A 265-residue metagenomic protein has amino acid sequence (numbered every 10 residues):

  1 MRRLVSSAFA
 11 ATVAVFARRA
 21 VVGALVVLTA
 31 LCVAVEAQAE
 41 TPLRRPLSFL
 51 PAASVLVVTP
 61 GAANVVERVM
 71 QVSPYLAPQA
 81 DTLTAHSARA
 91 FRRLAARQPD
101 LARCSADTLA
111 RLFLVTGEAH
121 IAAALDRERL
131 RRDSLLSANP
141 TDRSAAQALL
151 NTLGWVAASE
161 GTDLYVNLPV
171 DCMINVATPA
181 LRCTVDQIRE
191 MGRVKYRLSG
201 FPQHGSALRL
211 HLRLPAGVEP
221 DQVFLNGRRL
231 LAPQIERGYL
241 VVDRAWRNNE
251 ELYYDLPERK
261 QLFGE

Functional and structural regions predicted by a protein language model:
M1-A17: N-terminal secretory signal peptides that target proteins for export/translocation
R19-C32: Bacterial N-terminal signal peptides
L31-P42: Bacterial Sec-dependent signal peptides at the C-terminal "C-region" and cleavage site
E40-L214: Aromatic (Trp/Tyr) and acidic
F224-R228: Short strand-turn-strand beta-turns centered on an Asx-Gly dipeptide
L230-I235: Short beta-strand segments within Ig-like beta-sandwich modules, predominantly Fibronectin type-III
G238-V242: Short strand-edge motifs at loop-to-beta-strand transitions and within beta-strands of extracellular beta-rich domains
L256-E265: Glycine/proline-rich low-complexity spacer/linker segments in large multi-domain proteins
